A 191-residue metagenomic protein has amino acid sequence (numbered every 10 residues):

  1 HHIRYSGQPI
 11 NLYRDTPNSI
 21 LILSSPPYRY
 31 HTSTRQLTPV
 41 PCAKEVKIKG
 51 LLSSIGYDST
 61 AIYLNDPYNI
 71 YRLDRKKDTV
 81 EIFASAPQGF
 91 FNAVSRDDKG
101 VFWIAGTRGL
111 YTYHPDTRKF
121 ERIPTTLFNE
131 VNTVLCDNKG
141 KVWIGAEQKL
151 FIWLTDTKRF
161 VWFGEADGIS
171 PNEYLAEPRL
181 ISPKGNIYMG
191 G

Functional and structural regions predicted by a protein language model:
H1-G191: Carboxylate-rich, polar loop motifs that coordinate divalent cations or form catalytic acidic clusters
